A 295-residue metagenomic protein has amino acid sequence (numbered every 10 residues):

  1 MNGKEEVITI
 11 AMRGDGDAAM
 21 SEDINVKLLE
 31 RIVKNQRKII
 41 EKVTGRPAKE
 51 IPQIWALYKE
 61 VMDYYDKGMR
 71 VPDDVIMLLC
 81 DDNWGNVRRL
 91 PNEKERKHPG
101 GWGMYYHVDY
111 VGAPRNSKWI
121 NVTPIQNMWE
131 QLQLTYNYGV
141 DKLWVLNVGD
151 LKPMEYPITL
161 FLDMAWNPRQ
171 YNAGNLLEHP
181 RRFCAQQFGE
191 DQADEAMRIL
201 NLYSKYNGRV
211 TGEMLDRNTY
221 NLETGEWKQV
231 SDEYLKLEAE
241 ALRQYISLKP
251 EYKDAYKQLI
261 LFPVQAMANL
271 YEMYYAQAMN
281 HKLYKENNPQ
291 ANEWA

Functional and structural regions predicted by a protein language model:
M1-P99, G212, T224-Y256, L270: Gly/Pro-rich turn-and-neighbor structural signature
D15-M20, E60-Y65, W84-V87, K94 (+4 more regions): Flexible loop/turn segments at secondary-structure boundaries
G16-A18, H98-T123: Active-site clefts of carbohydrate-active enzymes
I24-V33, V71-V75, N92-E95, W119-Q126 (+1 more regions): Short secondary-structure boundary/capping segments
M77, T135, N147, F183 (+1 more regions): Conserved, mostly hydrophobic/aromatic
W119-L146, D163-P168, E293-A295: Catalytic-core region of carbohydrate-active enzymes that cleave or remodel glycosidic bonds
V148-D194, R198: Extended substrate-binding grooves/exosites of carbohydrate-active enzymes
L177-A295: C-terminal non-catalytic alpha-helical accessory regions
